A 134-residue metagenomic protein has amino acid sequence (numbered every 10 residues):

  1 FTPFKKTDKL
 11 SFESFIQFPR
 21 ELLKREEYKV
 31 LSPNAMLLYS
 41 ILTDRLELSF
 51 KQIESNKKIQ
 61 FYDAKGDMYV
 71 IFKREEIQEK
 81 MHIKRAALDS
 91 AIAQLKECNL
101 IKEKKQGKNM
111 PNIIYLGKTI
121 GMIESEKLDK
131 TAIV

Functional and structural regions predicted by a protein language model:
F1-E75: Short recognition helix of helix-turn-helix/winged-helix DNA-binding domains
F1-F4, T119-V134: Charged low-complexity intrinsically disordered patches
F1-S14, C98-N99, K104, N112 (+1 more regions): Positively charged, low-complexity terminal tracts and the immediately adjacent first secondary-structure elements
P19, G117-T119: Residue-level signal for threonine
Y28, L46-L116: Winged helix-turn-helix DNA-binding recognition segment
N34, A86, T131-I133: Residue-level detector of intrinsically disordered, flexible termini and proteolytic processing junctions
I41, A86, I123-E126: Exposed, low-complexity/repetitive linear segments and helix-based recognition motifs, biased toward charged/polar
